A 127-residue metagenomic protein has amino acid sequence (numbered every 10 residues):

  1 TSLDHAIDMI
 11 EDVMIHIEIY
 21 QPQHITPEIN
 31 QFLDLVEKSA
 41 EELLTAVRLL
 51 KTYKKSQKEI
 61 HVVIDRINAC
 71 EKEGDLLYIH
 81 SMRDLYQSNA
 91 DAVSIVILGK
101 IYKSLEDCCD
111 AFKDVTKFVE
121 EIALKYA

Functional and structural regions predicted by a protein language model:
T1-A127: Cytosolic, long alpha-helical scaffolding segments
